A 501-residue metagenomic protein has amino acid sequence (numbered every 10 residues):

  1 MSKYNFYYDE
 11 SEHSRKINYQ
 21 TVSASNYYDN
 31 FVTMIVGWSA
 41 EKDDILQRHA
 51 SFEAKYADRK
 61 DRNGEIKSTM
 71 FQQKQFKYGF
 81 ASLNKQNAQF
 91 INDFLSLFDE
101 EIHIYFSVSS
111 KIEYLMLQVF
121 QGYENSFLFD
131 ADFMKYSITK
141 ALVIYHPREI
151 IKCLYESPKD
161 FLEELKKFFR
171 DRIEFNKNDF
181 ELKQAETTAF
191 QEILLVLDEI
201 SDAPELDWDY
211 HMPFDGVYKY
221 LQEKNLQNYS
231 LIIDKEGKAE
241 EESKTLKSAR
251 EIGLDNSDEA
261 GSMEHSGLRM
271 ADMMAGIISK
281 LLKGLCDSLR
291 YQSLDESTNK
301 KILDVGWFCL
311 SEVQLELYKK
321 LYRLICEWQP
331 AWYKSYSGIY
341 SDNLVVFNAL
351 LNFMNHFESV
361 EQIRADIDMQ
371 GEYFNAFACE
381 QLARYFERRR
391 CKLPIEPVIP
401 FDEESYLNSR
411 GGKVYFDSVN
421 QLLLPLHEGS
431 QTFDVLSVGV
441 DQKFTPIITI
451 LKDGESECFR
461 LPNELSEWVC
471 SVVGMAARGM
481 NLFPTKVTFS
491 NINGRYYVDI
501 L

Functional and structural regions predicted by a protein language model:
M1, L97-E100, Q222-Q227, L426-G429 (+1 more regions): Flexible, charged surface loops at secondary-structure boundaries
M1-L83, I91-F98, H103: An N-terminal structural lobe/cap that precedes and organizes the functional/catalytic core across diverse proteins
M1-T21, A189-I193, I200, L350-I363 (+1 more regions): Generic detector of solvent-exposed, compositionally biased contiguous segments
R48, E53-K67, T432-E467: Short, contiguous, well-structured surface segments enriched in hydrophobic/aromatic residues
N92, D215-L221, E259-S262, D417-L424 (+2 more regions): Short secondary-structure capping micro-motifs at structural edges
F98-P394: Charge-dense, low-complexity intrinsically disordered regions
I395-G454, G494-L501: OB-fold ssDNA-binding interfaces and closely related basic DNA-contact patches used across DNA replication/repair
W468-T488: Short nucleic-acid-contacting surface segments enriched for D/E, G, S/T with interspersed K/R
